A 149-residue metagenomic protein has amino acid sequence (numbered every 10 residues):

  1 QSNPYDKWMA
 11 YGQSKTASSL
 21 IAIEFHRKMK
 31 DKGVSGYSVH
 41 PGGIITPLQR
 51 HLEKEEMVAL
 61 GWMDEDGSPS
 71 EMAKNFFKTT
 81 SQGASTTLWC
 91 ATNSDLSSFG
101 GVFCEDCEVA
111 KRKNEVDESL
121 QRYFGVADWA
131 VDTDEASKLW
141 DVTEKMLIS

Functional and structural regions predicted by a protein language model:
Q1-S149: NAD(P)H-dependent oxidoreductase Rossmann-fold/reductase module
